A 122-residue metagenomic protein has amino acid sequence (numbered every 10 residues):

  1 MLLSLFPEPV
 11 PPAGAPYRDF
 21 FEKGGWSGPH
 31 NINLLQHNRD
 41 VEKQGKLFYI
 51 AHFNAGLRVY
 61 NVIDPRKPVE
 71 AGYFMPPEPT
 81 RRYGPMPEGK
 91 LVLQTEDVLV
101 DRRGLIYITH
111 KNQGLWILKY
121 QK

Functional and structural regions predicted by a protein language model:
M1-K122: Feature marking well-ordered beta-strand scaffolds used for ligand recognition
